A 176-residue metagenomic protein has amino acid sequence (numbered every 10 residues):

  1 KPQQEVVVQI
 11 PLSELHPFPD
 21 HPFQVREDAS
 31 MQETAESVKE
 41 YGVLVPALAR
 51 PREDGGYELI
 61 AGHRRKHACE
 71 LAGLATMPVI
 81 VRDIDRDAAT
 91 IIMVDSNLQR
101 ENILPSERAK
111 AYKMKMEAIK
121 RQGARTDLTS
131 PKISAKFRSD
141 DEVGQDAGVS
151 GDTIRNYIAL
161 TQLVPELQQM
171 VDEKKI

Functional and structural regions predicted by a protein language model:
K1-R82, A88-N102: Short, charged/polar connector segments at secondary-structure boundaries
F23-Q24, M31, H67-Q162, Q168 (+1 more regions): Amphipathic, charge-rich alpha-helical segments that serve as recognition/docking helices
E40-V43, L163, D172-E173: The C-terminal cap of the DNA-recognition helix in HTH/winged-HTH DNA-binding domains, marking the helix-to-coil
